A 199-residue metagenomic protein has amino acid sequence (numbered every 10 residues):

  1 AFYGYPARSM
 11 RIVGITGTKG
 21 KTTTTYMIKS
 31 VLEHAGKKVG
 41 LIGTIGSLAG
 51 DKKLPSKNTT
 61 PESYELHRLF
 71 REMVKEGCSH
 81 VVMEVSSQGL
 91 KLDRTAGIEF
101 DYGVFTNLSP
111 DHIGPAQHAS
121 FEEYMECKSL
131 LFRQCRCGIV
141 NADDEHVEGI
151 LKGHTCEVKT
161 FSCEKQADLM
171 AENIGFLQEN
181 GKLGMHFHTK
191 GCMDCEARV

Functional and structural regions predicted by a protein language model:
A1-A142, H146-E157, G191: Phosphate-binding loop of NTP-binding sites
Q117-M125, K152-V199: Adenine nucleotide phosphate-binding catalytic loops in nucleotide-utilizing enzymes
